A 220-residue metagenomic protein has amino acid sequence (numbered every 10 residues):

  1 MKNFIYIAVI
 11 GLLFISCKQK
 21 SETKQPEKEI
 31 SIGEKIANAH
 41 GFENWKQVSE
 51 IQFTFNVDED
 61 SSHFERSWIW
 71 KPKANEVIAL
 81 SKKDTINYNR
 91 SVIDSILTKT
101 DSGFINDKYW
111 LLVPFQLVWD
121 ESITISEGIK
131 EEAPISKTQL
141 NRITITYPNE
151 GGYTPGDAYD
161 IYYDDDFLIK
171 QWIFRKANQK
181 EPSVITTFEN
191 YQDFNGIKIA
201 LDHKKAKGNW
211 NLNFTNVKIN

Functional and structural regions predicted by a protein language model:
K2-A8: Sec-dependent signal peptide recognition, specifically the positively charged N-region followed immediately by
I10, K46-V48, V118: A generic structural signal for short, non-catalytic loop/turn and secondary-structure boundary residues
L13-S16: C-terminal motif of bacterial Sec signal peptides marking the signal peptidase cleavage site
K18-K20: Bacterial signal peptide processing site
K24, E29-T98, I123, I129-K130 (+1 more regions): N-terminal mature ectodomain segment of secretory-pathway/periplasmic proteins
W45, W70, Y109-W110, W172 (+1 more regions): Tryptophan-centered motif/residue detector
R90-D157, Q179: Flexible, processing/modification-adjacent segments and terminal tails in exported/periplasmic/extracellular proteins
Q139-N220: Gly/Pro-enriched, hydrophobic low-complexity segments that function as extracytoplasmic propeptides/linkers
